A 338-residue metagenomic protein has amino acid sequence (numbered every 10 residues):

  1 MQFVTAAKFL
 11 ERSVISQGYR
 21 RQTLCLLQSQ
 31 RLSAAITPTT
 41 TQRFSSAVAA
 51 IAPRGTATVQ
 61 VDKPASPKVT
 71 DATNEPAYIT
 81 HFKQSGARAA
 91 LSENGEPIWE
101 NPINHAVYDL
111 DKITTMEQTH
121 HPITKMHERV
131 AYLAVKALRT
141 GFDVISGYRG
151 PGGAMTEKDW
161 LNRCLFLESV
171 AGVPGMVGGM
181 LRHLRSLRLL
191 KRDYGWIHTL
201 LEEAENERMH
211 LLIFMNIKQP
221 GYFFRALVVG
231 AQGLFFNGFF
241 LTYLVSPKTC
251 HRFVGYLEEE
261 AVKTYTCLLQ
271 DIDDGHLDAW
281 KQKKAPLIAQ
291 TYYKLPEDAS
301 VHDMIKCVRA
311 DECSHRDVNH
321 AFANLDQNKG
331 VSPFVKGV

Functional and structural regions predicted by a protein language model:
Q2-T23, S45-V338: Non-heme di-metal
A34-T39, A49-A50: Compositionally biased low-complexity segments, especially N-terminal hydrophobic helices that form the hydrophobic
